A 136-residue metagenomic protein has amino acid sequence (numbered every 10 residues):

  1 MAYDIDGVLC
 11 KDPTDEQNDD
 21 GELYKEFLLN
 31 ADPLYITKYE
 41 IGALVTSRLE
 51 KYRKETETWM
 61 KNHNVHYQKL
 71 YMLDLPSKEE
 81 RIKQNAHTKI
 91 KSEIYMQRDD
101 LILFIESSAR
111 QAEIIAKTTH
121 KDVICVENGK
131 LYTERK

Functional and structural regions predicted by a protein language model:
A2-E79: Alpha-helical substrate-recognition element adjacent to the catalytic core
L49-K136: C-terminal cap/substrate-recognition subdomain and adjoining C-terminal extension of metal-dependent phosphatase-like
